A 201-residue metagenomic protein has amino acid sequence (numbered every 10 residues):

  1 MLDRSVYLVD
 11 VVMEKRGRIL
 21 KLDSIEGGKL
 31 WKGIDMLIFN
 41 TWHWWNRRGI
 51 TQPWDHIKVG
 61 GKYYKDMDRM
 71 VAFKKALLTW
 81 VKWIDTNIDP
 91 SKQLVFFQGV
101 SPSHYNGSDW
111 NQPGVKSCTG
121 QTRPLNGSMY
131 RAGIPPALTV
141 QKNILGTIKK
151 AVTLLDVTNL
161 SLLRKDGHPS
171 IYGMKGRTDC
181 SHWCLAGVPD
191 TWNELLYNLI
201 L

Functional and structural regions predicted by a protein language model:
M1-L201: A compositional signature for long Ser/Thr(±Pro)-rich, low-complexity
